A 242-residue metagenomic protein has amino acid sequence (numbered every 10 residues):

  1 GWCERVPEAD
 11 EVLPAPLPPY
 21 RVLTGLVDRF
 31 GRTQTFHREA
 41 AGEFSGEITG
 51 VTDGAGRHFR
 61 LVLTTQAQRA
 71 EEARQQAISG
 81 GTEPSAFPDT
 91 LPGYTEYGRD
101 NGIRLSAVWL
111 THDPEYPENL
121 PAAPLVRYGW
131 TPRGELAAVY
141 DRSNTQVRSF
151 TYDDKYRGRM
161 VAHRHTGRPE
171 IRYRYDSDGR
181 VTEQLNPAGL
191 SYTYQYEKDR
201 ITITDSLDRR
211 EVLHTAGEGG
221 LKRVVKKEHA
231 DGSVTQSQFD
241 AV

Functional and structural regions predicted by a protein language model:
G1-V242: Extended charged/polar low-complexity repeat regions
